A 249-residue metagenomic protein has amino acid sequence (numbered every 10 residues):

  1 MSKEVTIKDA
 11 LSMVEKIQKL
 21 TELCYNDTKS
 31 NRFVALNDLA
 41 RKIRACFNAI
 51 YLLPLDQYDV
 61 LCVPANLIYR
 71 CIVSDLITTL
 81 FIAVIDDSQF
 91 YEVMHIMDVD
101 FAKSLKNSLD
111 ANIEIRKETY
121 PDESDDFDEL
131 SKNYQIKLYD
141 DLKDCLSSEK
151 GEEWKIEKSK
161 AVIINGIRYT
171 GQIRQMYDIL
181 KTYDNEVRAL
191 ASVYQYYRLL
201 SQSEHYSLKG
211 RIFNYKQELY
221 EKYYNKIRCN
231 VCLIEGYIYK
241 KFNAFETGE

Functional and structural regions predicted by a protein language model:
M1-A35, D100-E249: Secondary-shell segments that build the walls of catalytic and ion/ligand-binding clefts
C24-T28, F47-Y58, T79, A83-D87 (+2 more regions): Secondary-structure edge/capping motif, primarily at the C-terminal ends of alpha-helices and the immediately following
A40-Y51, D59-V84, Y197, S201 (+1 more regions): Short, hydrophobic, well-ordered secondary-structure elements
I43-Q57, I173-D184: Short amphipathic alpha-helical segments and their helix-coil junctions
P54, L61, A189: Generic anion/oxyanion-binding catalytic loop in active/binding sites
A65, I85-H95: Short, glycine/acidic-rich hinge or "gate" loops at secondary-structure transitions that mediate conformational
R70, H95-D98: Short amphipathic alpha-helical surface patches that mediate protein-protein
I77, F81-Q89, K106-I113: N-terminal start-of-domain structural block
